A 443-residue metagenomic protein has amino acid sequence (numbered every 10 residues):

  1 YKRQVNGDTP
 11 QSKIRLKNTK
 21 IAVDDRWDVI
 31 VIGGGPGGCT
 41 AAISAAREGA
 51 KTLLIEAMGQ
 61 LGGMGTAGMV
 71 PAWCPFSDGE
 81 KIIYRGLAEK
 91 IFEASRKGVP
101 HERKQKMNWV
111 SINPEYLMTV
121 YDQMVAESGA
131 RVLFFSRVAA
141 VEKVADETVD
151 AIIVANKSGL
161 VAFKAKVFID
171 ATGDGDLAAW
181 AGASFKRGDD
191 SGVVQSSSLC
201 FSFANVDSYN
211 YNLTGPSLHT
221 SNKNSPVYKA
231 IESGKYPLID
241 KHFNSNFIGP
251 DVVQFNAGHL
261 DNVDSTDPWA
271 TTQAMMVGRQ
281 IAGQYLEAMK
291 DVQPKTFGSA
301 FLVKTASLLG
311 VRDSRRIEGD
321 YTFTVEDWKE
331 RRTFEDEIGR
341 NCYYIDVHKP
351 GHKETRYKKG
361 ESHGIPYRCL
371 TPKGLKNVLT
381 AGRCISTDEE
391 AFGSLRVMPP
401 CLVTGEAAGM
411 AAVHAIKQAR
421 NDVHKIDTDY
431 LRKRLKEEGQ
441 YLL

Functional and structural regions predicted by a protein language model:
K2-V29: Extreme N-terminal leader/targeting segments of oxidoreductases
D8, N18, S44, A50-K51 (+3 more regions): Conserved N-terminal/central alpha/beta ligand/cofactor-binding core
D8-P10, K20, I91, F135 (+2 more regions): Flavin (FAD/FMN)-binding glycine-rich loop and adjacent Rossmann-like elements that form
D24-W27, G37, T66, V161: Ligand-binding pocket scaffold of soluble enzyme catalytic domains
R26-V29, E48-K51, S128-R131, V161 (+2 more regions): Loop/turn elements at helix/coil->beta-strand transitions in domains of secreted/extracellular proteins
V29-T52: N-terminal Rossmann-like FAD-binding beta1-loop-alpha1 element of flavoenzymes
P36, S111-Y116, M276, K425: Soluble non-cytosolic domains of exported or imported proteins
E142-A162: Conserved beta-strand-loop-beta-strand element in the redox core of flavoprotein oxidoreductases
